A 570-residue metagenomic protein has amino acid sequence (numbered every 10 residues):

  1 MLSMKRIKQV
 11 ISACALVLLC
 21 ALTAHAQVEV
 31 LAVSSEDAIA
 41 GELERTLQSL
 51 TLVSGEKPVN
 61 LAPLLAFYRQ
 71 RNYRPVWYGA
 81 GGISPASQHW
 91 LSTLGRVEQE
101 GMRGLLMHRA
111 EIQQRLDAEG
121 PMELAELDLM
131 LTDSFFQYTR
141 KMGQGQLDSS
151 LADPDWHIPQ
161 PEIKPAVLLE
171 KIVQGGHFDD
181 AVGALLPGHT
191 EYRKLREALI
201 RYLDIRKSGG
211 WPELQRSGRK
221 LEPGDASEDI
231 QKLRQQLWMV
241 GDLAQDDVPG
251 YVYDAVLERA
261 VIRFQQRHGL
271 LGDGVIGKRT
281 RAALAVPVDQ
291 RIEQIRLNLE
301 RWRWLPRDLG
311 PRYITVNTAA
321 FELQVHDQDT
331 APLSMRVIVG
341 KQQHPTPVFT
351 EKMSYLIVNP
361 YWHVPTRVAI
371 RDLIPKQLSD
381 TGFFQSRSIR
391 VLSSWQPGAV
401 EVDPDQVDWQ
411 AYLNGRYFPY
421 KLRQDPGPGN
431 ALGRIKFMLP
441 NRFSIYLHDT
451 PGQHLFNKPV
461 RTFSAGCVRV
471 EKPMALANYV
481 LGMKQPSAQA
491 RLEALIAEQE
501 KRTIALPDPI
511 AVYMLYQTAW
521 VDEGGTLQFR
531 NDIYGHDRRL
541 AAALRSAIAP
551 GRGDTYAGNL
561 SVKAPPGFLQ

Functional and structural regions predicted by a protein language model:
M1-R6: N-terminal secretory signal peptides that target proteins for export/translocation
S12-A21: Bacterial N-terminal signal peptides
H25-V59, F67-R69, L129, D133-F136 (+3 more regions): Well-ordered beta-sheet/strand-loop patches within structured domains
Q27-E162: Cationic-aromatic interfacial patches
